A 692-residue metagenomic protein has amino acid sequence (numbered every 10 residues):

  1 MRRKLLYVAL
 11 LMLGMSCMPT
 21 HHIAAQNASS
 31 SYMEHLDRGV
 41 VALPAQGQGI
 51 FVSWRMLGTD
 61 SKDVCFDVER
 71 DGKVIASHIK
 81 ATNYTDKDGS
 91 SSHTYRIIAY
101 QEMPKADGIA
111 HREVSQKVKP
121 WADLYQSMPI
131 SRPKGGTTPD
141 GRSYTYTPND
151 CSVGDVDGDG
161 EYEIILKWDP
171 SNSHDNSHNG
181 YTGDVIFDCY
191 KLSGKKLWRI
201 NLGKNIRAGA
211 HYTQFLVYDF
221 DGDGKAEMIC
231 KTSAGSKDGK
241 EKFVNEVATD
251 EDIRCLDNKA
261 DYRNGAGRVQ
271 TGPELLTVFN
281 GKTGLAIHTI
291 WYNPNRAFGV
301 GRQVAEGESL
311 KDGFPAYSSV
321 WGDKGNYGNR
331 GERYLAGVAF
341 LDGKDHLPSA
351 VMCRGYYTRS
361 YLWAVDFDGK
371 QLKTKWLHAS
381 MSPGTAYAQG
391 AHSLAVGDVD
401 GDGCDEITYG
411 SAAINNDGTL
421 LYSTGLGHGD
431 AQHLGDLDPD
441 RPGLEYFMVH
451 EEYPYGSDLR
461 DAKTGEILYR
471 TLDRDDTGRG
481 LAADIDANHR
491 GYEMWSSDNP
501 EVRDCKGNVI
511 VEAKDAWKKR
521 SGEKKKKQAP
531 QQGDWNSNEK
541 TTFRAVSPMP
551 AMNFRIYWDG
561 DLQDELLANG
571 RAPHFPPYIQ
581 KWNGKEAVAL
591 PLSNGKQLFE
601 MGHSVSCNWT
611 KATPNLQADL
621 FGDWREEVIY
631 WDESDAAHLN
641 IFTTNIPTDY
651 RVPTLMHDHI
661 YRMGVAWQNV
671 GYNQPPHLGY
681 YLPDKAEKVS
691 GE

Functional and structural regions predicted by a protein language model:
M1-Q26: Bacterial Sec-dependent N-terminal signal peptides
R3-L5, R55, D71: Hydrophobic alpha-helical segments, especially transmembrane helices and their immediate juxtamembrane helical caps
S29-R38, G47-G49, M56-S61, I79-A81 (+1 more regions): Beta-propeller-forming repeat regions
L43-P44: Beta-strand/beta-sandwich contexts
F51, C65: Short hydrophobic/aromatic beta-strand element in the GNAT-like acyltransferase core that lines or flanks the acyl-donor
F66-V68, L639: Short beta-strand elements bearing conserved aromatic residues within extracellular beta-rich modules
V68-R70, C189: Conserved aromatic beta-strand anchor motif in extracellular beta-sandwich/beta-rich domains
R70-I75, N416-D417: Short strand-turn-strand beta-turns centered on an Asx-Gly dipeptide
